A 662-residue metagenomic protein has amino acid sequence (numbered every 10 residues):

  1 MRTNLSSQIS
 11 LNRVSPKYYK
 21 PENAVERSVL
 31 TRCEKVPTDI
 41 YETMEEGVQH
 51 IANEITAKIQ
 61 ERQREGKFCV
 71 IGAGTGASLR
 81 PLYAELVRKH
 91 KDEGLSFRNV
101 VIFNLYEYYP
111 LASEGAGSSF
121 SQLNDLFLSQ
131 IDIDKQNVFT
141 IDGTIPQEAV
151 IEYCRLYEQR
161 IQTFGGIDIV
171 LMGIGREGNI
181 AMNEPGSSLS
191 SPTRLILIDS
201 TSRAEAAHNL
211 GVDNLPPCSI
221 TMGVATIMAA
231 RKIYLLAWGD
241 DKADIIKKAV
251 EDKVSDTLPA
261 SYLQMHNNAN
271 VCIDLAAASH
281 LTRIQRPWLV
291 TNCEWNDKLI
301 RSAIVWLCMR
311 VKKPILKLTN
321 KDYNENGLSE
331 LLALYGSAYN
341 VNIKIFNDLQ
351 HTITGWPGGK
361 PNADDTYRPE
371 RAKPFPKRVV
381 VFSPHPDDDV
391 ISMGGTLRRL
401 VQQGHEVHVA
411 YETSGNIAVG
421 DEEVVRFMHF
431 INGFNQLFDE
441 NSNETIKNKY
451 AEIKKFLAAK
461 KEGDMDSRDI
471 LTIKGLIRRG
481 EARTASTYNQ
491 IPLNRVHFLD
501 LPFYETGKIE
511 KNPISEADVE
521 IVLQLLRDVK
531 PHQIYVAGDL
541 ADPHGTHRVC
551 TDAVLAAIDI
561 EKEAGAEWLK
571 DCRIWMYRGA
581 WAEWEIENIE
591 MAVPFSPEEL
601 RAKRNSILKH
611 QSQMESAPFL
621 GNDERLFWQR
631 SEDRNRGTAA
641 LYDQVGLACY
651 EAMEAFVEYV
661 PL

Functional and structural regions predicted by a protein language model:
R2-N12, V25, A225, R231-G327: ATP/nucleoside-binding phosphotransfer catalytic cores, i.e., glycine-rich phosphate-binding loops
R2-V70, D365-T366, K373: N-terminal glycine-/serine-/threonine-rich phosphate-binding loop
Y19-K35, L95-I169: Ligand-binding beta-strand-loop-alpha-helix segment within the catalytic cores of soluble metabolic enzymes
Q63-D92: Glycine-rich N-terminal segment of FAD-binding domains in flavoprotein oxidoreductases, spanning the beta-loop-helix
A73-S78, M172-R176, W238: Glycine-rich beta-strand-to-loop/alpha-helix junction loops that act as flexible
L82-E93, V390-S414, A418: Histidine-anchored nucleotide/phosphate-binding helix
A181-V224: Class I SAM-dependent methyltransferase SAM-binding "motif I" and its flanking Rossmann-like core
R203-L210, L215-S219, V311-V380, R399-Q403 (+3 more regions): Metal-dependent de-N-acetylase/amidase catalytic core
